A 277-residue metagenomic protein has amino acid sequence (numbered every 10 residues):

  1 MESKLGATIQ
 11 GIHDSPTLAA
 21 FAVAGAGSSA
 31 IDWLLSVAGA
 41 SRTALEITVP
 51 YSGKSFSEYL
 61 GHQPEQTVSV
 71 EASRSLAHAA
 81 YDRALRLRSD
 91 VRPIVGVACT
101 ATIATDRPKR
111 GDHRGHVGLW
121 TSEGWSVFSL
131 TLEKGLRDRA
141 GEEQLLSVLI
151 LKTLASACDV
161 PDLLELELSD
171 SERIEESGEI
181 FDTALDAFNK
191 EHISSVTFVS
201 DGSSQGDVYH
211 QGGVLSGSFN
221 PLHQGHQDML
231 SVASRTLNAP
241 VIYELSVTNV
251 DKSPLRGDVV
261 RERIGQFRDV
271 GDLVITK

Functional and structural regions predicted by a protein language model:
E2-I12, S29-S36, V49-G61, Q66 (+2 more regions): Nucleotidyltransferase catalytic core that binds NTPs
T17-L18, G217: Short, contiguous strand/loop micro-motifs
L18-T43: Short, conserved "active-site rim" segments that organize catalytic pockets and cofactor/ligand binding
E46: Conserved residues at the C-terminal ends of beta-strands
R74: Glycine-rich phosphate-binding loop at the start of an alpha helix
H78: An N-terminally biased module of ancient metal coordination in phosphate/nucleic-acid-related enzymes
Y81: Catalytic Tyr-X3-Lys helix of short-chain dehydrogenase/reductase
